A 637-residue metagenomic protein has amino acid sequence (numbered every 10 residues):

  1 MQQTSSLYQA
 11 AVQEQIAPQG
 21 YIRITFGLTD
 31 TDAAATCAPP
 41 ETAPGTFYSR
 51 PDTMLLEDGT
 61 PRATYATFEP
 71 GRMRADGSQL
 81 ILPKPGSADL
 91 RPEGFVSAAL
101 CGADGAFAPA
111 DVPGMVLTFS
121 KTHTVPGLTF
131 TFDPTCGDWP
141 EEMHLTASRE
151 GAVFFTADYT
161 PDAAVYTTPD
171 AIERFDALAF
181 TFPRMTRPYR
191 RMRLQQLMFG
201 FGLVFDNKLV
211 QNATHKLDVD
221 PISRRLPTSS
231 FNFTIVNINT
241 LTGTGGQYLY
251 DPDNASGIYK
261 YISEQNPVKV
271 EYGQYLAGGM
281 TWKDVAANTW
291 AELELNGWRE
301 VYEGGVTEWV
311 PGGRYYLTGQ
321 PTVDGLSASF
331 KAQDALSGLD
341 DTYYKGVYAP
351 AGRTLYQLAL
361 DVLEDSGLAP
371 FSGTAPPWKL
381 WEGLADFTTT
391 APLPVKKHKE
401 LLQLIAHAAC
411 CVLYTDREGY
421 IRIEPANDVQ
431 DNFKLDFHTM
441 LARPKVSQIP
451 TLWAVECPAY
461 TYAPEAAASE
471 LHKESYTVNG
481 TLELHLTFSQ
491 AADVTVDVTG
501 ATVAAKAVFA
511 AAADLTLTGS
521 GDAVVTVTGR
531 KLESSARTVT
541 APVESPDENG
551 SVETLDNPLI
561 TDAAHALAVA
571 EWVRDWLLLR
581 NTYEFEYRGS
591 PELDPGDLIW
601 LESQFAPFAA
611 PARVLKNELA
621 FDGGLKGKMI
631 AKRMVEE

Functional and structural regions predicted by a protein language model:
M1-A349, T390-P392, H407-A408, S469-T528 (+4 more regions): Assembly/oligomerization scaffold segments
F231-F233, L317, A332, V347-S372 (+3 more regions): Amphipathic, non-transmembrane alpha-helical segments in extracytoplasmic/periplasmic proteins
Q274-Y275, S603-F608: Short, charged beta-turn/beta-strand-edge "cap" motif at the junction between a beta-strand and an adjacent loop
S372-L393: Short, conserved helix/loop micro-motifs enriched in His/Cys and acidic residues
E418-D428: Acidic/histidine-enriched alpha-helical segments
A523-E553: C-terminal, non-catalytic macromolecule-binding modules
A610-L619: Low-complexity, intrinsically disordered Gly/Pro/Thr-rich segments
M634-E637: Glycine- and charge-enriched low-complexity intrinsically disordered segments
